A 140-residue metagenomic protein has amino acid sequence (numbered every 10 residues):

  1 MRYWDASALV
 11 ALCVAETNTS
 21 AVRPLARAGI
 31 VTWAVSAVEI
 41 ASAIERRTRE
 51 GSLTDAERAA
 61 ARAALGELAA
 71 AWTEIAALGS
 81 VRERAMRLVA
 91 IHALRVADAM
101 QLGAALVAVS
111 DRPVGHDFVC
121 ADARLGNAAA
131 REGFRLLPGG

Functional and structural regions predicted by a protein language model:
M1-A37, R47-A60, F134, G140: Short, well-structured N-terminal submotif of metal-dependent ribonuclease cores
L9, S36, S80-V81, Q101 (+1 more regions): Alpha-helix capping/helix-boundary segments
R27-I30, A71-T73, R112-D117: Short active-site oxyanion
T32, A76, V96-A99, C120: Short beta-strand scaffold positions
R46, G51-L78: Helix-adjacent hinge/juxtasegments
E67-H92, A99-A104: Acidic catalytic patch
G103, V107-G140: Acidic, PIN/NYN-like endoribonuclease modules and their adjacent C-terminal/linker elements
